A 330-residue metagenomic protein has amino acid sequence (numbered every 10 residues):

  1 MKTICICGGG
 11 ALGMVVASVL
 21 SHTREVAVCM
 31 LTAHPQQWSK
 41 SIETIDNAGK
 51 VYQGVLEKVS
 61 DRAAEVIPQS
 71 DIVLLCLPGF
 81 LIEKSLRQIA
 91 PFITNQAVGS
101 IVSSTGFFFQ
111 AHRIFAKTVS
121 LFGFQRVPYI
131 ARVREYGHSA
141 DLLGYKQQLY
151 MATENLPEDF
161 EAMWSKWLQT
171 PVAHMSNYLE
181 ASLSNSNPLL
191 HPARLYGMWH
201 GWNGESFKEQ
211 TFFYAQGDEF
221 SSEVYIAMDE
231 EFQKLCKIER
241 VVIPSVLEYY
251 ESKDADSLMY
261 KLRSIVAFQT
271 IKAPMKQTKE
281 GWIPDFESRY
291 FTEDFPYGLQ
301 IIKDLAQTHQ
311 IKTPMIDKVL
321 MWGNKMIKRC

Functional and structural regions predicted by a protein language model:
M1-V51: NAD(P)+-binding Rossmann beta1-loop-alpha1 motif at the extreme N-terminus of oxidoreductases
K2, Q96, Q147-L149: Nucleotide donor/acceptor-binding cores
Q36-S41, G106-Q110, D159: Short, charged/polar "capping" segments at the starts of alpha-helices and the immediately preceding loops
V55-Q69, M175: Short acidic low-complexity segments
I72-L74, G79-S139: Rossmann-like NAD(P)(H) cofactor-binding subdomain of soluble oxidoreductases
A111-F207: Rossmann-fold dinucleotide-binding core
P171, G197-Q233: A conserved active-site cap/scaffold subdomain adjacent to cofactor or substrate pockets
S222-C330: NAD(P)-dependent Rossmann-like dehydrogenase/reductase catalytic/cofactor-binding core
